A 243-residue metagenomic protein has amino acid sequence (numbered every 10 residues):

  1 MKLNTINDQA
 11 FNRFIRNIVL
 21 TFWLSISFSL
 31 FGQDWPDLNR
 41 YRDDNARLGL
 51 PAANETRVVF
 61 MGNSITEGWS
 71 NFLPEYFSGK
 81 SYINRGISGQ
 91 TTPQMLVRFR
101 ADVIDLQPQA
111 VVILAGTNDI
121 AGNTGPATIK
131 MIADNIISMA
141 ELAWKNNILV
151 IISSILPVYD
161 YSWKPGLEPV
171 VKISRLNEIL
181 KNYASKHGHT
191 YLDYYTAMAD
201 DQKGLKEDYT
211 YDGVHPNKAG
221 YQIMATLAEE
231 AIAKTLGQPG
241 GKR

Functional and structural regions predicted by a protein language model:
M1-I15: N-terminal secretory signal peptides that target proteins for export/translocation
T5, E75-S81, L96-R243: Alpha-helical cap/lid subdomain in secreted, periplasmic, or secretory-pathway luminal O-acyl-processing enzymes
I15-R16, N118: Residue-level micro-sites within transmembrane alpha helices that shape and flank functional polar/acidic positions
N17-S29: Bacterial N-terminal signal peptides
F22, G62, A115: Residues that line or immediately flank small-molecule/substrate-binding pockets and catalytic motifs
S27, N63-S64, S154: Short linear Ser/Thr-Pro motifs
S29-G32, N147: An exposure/low-complexity boundary signal
F31-A110: Serine-esterase "nucleophile elbow" of acetyl-processing enzymes
